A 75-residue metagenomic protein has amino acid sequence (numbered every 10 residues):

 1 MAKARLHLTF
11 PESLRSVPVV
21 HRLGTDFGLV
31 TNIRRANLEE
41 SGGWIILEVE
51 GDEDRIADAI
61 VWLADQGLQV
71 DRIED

Functional and structural regions predicted by a protein language model:
M1-D75: Long, contiguous binding/interaction regions
